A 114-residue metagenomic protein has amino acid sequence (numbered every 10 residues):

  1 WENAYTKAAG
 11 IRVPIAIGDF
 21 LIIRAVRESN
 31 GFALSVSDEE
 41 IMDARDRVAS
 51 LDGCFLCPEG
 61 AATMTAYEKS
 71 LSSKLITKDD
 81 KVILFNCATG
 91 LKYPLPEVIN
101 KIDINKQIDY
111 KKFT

Functional and structural regions predicted by a protein language model:
W1-E2, A62-T114: Phosphate-binding loop/pocket of nucleotide- and phosphate-handling active sites
W1-F55, I99-T114: Active-site/ligand-binding loops adjacent to catalytic centers
A9, L56-E59, C87-T89: Short glycine-rich loop/turn motifs that provide flexible caps or phosphate-binding loops at active sites
A44-S73: C-terminal hydrophobic structural anchor segments that stabilize assembly/packing rather than catalytic chemistry
